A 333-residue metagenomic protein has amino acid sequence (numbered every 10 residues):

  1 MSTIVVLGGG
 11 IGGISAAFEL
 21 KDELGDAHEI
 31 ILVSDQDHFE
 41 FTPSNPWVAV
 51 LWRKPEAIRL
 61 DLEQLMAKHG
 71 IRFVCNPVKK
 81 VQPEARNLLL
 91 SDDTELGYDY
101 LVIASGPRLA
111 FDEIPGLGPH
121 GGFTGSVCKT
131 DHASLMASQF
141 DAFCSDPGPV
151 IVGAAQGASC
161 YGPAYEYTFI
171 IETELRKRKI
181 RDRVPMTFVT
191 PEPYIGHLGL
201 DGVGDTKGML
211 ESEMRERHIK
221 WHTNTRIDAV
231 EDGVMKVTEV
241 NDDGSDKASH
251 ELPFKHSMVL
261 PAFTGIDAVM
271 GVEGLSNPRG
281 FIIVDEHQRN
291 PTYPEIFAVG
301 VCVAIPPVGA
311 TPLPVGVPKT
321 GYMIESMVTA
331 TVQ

Functional and structural regions predicted by a protein language model:
S2, K68-E166, I170-K179, K247 (+1 more regions): FAD-binding core/adjacent interface of flavoenzyme oxidoreductases
S2-R72, Q156-L200: Beta1-alpha1 glycine-rich phosphate/pyrophosphate-binding loop at the start of Rossmann-like nucleotide-binding domains
A17-E19, S44-N45, E113-G116, A164-Y165 (+2 more regions): Short amphipathic alpha-helical segments
E29-I31, R72-L88, L96, E172-F281: A Rossmann-like FAD-binding core segment of flavoenzymes
I30-L32, L101, V150, M186 (+1 more regions): Hydrophobic/aromatic residues located in beta-strands of well-ordered beta-sheets within soluble catalytic
W47-L51, D92, G204-T206: Short, hinge-like loop/turn segments at secondary-structure boundaries
A110, G118-D146, P253-S326: FAD-site-proximal beta/loop scaffold in flavoenzymes
T173, G321-Q333: Internal hydrophobic alpha-helix adjacent to the cofactor/substrate pocket in enzyme cavities
